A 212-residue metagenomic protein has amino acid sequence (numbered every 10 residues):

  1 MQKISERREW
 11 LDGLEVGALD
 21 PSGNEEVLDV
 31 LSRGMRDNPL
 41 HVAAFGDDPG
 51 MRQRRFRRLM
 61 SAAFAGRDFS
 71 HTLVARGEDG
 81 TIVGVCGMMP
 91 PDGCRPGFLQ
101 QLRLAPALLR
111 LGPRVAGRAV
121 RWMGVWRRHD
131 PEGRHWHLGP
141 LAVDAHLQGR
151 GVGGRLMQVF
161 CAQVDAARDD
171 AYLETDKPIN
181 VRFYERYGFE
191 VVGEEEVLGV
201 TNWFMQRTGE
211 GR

Functional and structural regions predicted by a protein language model:
E15-D29, R33, D37: A short beta-loop-alpha structural element at the N-terminal edge of CoA-dependent acyl/N-acetyltransferase catalytic
R55-V74, P131-H137: A short helix-loop-beta-strand connector motif used in the catalytic cores of GNAT acetyltransferases and, in some
F69-C86, D144: Conserved beta-hairpin
G87-A142, Q148: Conserved acyl-donor/pantetheine-binding loop and adjacent beta-alpha core of acyl/acetyltransferases and related
R134-W136, Q163-D176: Conserved GNAT acetyl-CoA-binding A-motif
G139-Q148, Y172-R182, L198-G199, T208-G209: Conserved beta-strand-loop-alpha-helix junction that forms the acyl-donor binding cleft
V143, G149-A162: Conserved acetyl-CoA-binding loop-helix of GNAT-fold acetyltransferases
G154, A166-R168, K177-E194, L198-T201: Conserved active-site alpha-helix within GNAT-family acetyltransferase domains
